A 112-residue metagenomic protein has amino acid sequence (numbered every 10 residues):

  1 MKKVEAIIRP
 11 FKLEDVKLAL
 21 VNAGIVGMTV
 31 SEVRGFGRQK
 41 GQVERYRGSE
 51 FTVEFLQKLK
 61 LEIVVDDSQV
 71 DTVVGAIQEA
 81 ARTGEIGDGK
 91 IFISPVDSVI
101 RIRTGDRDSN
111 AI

Functional and structural regions predicted by a protein language model:
M1-I112: Positively charged, small/polar-rich N-terminal and surface patches that mediate targeting and assembly and bind
